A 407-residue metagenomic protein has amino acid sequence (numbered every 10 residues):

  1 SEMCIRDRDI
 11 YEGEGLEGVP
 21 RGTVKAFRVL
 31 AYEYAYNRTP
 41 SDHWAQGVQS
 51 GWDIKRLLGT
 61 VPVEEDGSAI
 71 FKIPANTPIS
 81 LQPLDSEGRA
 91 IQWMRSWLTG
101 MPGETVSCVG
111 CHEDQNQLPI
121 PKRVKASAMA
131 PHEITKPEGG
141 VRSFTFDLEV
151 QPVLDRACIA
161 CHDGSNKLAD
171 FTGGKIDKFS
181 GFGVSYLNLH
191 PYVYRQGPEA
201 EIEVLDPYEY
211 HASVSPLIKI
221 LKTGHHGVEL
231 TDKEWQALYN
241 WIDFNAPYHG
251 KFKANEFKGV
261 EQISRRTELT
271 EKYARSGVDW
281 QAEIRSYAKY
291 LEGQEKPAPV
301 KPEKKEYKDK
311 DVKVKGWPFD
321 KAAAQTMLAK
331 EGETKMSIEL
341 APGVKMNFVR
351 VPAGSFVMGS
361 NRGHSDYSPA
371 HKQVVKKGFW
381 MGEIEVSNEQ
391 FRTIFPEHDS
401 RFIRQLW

Functional and structural regions predicted by a protein language model:
S1, R8-I10, E14-G15, V24-F27 (+7 more regions): Aromatic- and Gly/Pro-enriched helix-to-coil junctions and flexible linker segments
P20-T23, H43-Q46, G183-N188, P207 (+3 more regions): Short, polar loop/linker segments at the starts of domains and inter-domain junctions
P20-V48: Extended low-complexity, serine/threonine- and proline-enriched intrinsically disordered segments
Q46-D66: Short, acidic Ser/Thr/Gly-rich low-complexity loop/linker segments typical of extracellular and cell-surface proteins
D66-K72, F379: Short, surface-exposed beta-strand/beta-hairpin micro-motifs centered on an aromatic residue
Q151, P342-M358: Mature N-terminal segment immediately following signal peptide/propeptide cleavage in secreted/periplasmic
F171, L217-I218, V351, F356-M358 (+1 more regions): Bulky hydrophobic/aromatic "packing anchor" residues in well-ordered structure
V312, S355-H364, Q373-W407: Active-site microenvironments of metalloenzymes and redox enzymes
